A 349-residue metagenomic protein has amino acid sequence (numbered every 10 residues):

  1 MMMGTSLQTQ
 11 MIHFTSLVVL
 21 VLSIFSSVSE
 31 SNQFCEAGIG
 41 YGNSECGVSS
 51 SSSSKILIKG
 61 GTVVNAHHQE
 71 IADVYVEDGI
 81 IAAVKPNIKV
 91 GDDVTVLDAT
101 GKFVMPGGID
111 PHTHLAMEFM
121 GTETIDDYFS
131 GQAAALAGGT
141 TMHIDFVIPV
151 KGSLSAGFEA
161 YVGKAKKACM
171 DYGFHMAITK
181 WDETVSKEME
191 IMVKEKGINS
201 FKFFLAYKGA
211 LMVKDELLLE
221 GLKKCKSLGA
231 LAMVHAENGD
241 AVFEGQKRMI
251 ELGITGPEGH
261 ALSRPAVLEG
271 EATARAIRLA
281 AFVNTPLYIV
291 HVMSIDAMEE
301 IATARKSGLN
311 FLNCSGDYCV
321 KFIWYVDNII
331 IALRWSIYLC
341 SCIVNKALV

Functional and structural regions predicted by a protein language model:
M11-S27: Cleavable N-terminal signal peptides of Sec/SRP-targeted secreted and luminal proteins
E30-I58, T62-G107: Histidine-rich, glycine-flanked metal-binding segment
G61, V74, G79, G101 (+8 more regions): Divalent metal-coordination and catalytic microenvironments
V94-K167, T184: Metal-associated gating/positioning segment near the N- to mid-region
M105, S155-M170, L219-V234: Alpha-helix-loop-beta-strand connector modules within alpha/beta enzyme cores
P111-D126, V147, D171-T184, L205-Y207 (+2 more regions): Active-site mouth loops of central-metabolism enzymes
H143-D145, G173-M176, P286-H291: Short catalytic-loop micro-motif centered on adjacent basic/acidic residues
T184-V349: Histidine/acidic residue-rich metal-binding segments in metalloenzymes
